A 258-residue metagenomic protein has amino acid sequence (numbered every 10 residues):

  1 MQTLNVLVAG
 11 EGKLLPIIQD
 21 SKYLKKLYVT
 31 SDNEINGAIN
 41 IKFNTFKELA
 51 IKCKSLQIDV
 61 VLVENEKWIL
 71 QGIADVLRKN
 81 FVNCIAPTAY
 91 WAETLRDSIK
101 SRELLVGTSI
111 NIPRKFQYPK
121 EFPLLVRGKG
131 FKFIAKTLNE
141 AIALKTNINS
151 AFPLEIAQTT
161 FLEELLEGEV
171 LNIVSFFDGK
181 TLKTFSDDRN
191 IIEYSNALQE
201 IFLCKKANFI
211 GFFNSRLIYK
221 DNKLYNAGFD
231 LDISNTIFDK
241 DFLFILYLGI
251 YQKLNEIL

Functional and structural regions predicted by a protein language model:
M1, D20, I85, S109 (+7 more regions): Solvent-exposed alpha-helices and their adjacent loops that cap or buttress functional pockets in soluble metabolic
M1-L7, F176, K180-K183, D188-L258: ATP-dependent carboxylate activation and anion-phosphoryl transfer catalytic cores that bind Mg-ATP to form
M1-Y90: ATP-binding N-terminal substructure of ATP-dependent carboxylate-amine bond-forming enzymes
Q2-L4, Y23-K25, Q57-I58, N80-F81 (+7 more regions): Short coil/turn connectors at secondary-structure junctions
I39-E48, R114-Y118, A135-K136: Short acidic-hydrophobic, aromatic-tinged amphipathic segments that line or gate anion-handling sites
V60, I110-P113, P123-L125, I134-N172 (+2 more regions): Conserved ATP-binding module of the ATP-grasp superfamily
I85-F133, N139-I142: A conserved helix-loop-beta module that forms one wall/lid of the active-site cleft in ATP-utilizing catalytic domains
